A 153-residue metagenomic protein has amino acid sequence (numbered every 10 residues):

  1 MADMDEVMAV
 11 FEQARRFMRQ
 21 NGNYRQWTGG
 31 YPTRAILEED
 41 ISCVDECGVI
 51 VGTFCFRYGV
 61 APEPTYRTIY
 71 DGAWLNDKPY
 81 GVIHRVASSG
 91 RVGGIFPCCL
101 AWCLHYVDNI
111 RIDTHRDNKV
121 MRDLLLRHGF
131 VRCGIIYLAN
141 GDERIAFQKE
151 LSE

Functional and structural regions predicted by a protein language model:
M1-A9: A short beta-loop-alpha structural element at the N-terminal edge of CoA-dependent acyl/N-acetyltransferase catalytic
M8, R15-A35: Conserved GNAT-fold acetyl-CoA-binding loop/helix
I41-F56: Conserved beta-hairpin
C55-R91: Conserved acyl-donor/pantetheine-binding loop and adjacent beta-alpha core of acyl/acetyltransferases and related
V82, H105-D117: Conserved GNAT acetyl-CoA-binding A-motif
S88-H105, R122-R127: Conserved acetyl-CoA-binding loop-helix of GNAT-fold acetyltransferases
D113, V131-I145: Conserved catalytic-core motifs of GNAT/GCN5-like acyltransferases
D117-G134: Conserved active-site alpha-helix within GNAT-family acetyltransferase domains
